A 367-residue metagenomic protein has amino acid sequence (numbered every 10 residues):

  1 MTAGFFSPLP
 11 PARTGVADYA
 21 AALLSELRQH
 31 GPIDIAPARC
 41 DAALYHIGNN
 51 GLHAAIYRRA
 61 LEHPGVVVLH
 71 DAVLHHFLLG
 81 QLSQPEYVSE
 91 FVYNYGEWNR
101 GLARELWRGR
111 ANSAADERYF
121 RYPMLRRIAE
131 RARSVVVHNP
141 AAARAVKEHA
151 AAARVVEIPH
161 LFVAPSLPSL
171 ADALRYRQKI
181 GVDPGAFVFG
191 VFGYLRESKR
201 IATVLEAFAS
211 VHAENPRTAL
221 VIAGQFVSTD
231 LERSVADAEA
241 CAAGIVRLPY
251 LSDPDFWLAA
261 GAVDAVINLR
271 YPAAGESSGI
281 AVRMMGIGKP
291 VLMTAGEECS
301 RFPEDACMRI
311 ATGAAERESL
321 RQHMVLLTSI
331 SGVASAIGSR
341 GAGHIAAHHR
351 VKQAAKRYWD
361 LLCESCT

Functional and structural regions predicted by a protein language model:
E97, A103-R108, N112-P168: Donor nucleotide-sugar binding/catalytic pocket of nucleotide-sugar-dependent glycosyltransferases
R133, L258-E276, K289-P290: Acidic donor-binding loop of glycosyltransferase active sites
L167-V182: A short helix/loop element that forms part of the nucleotide-sugar donor recognition site in Leloir-type
Q178, Y194, V333-H348: A short, well-ordered alpha-helix in the C-terminal region of glycosyltransferases
D183-K199, L205-F208: Conserved donor-binding/catalytic core segment of Leloir-type glycosyltransferases
A219-R233: Glycosyltransferase donor-sugar binding loop
E232-P254: Nucleotide-activated donor-binding/catalytic signature segment of Leloir-type glycosyltransferases, i.e., the conserved
S300-V325: Change "using UDP/GDP/dTDP sugars" to "using nucleotide sugars
